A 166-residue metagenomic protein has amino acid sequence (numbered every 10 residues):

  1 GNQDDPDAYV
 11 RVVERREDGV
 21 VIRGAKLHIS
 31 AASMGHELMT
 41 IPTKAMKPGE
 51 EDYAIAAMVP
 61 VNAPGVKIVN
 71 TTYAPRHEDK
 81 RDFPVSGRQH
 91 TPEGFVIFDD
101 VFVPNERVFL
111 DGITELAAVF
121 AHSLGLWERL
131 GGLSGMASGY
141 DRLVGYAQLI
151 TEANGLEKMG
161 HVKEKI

Functional and structural regions predicted by a protein language model:
G1, R11-V13, I29-S30, H36 (+1 more regions): Conserved, well-structured ligand/cofactor-binding cores
G1-R23: Gly/Pro-rich turn-and-neighbor structural signature
D4-D7, R76-D82: Short acidic (Asp/Glu) patches
R11, N70-Y73, D82-G87: Short Gly/Thr-rich strand-loop-strand
D18, H36-L38, Y53-A57, P64 (+2 more regions): Structural beta-strand/beta-sheet cores of well-ordered domains, especially the beta-sheet scaffolds that support
G24, I166: Short tryptophan-centered beta-strand motifs in secreted/extracellular beta-sheet-rich domains of glycan-recognition
A25, I29-E78: A short core secondary-structure module
D79-K165: Glycine-rich beta->alpha junctions and the first turn(s) of the following alpha-helix
